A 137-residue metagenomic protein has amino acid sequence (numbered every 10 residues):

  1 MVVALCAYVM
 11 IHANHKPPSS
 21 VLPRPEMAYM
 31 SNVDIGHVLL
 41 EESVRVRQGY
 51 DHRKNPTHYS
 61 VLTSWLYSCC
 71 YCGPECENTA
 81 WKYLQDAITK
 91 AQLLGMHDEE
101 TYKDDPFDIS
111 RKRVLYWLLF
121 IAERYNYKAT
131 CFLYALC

Functional and structural regions predicted by a protein language model:
M1-C137: Acidic, Ser/Thr-rich, low-complexity intrinsically disordered regions in fungal proteins
